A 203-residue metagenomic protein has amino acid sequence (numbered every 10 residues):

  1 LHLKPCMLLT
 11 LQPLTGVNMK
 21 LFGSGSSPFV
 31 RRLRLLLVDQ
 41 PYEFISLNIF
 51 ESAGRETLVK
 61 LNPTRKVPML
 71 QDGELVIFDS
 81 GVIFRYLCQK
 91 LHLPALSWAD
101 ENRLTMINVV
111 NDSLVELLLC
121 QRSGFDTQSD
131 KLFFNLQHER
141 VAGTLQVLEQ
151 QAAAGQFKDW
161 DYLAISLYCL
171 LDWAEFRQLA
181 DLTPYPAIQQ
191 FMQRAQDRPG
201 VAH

Functional and structural regions predicted by a protein language model:
L9-L132: GST-like domain detector, emphasizing the conserved glutathione-binding G-site in the N-terminal thioredoxin-like
N111-Q193: GST-like fold's C-terminal all-alpha helical module
A202-H203: Charged, long alpha-helical assembly modules
